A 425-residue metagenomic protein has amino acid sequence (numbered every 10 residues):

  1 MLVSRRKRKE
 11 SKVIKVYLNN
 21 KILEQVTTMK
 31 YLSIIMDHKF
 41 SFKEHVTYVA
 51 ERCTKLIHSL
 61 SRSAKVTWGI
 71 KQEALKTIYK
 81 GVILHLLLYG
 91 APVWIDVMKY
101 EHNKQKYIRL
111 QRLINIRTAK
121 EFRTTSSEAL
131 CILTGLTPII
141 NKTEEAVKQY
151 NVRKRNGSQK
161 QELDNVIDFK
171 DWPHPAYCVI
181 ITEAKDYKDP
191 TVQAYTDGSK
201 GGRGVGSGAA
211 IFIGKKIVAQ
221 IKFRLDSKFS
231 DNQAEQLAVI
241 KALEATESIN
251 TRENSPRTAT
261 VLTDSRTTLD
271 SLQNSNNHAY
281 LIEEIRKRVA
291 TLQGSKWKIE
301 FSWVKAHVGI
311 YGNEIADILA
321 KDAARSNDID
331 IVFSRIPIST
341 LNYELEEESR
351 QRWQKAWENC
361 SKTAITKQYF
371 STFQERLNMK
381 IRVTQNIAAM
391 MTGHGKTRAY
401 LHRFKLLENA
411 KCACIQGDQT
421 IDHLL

Functional and structural regions predicted by a protein language model:
M1, Y17, T28-K30, Q72 (+7 more regions): Short, charged alpha-helical motifs in flexible N/C-terminal segments and linkers
M1-E10, P138, V304-G312, E346: Short, conserved secondary-structure transition motifs
M1-T27: Short, conserved micro-motifs composed of acidic
K21-W94: Basic, alpha-helical interaction scaffolds
S33, C53, L60, Y79 (+13 more regions): Mobile genetic element proteins and their domesticated derivatives, centered on retroelements and DNA transposons
Y89-L110, V239-E314, I318, D322 (+2 more regions): RNase H catalytic domain
Y177-R252: RNase H-like nuclease fold core
E183-K188, V192-Y195, S199, F333-D418: Helix/loop segments that flank and initiate small ligand/metal-binding modules
